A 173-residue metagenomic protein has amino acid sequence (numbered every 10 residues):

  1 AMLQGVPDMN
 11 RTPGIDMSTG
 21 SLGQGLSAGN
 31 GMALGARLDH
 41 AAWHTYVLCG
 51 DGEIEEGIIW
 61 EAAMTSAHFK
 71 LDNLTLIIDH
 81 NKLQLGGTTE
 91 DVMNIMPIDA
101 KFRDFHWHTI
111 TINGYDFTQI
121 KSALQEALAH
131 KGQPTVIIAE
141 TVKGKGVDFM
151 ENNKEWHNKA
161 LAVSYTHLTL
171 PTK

Functional and structural regions predicted by a protein language model:
A1-H68: Cofactor-binding active-site loop characterized by glycine-rich and histidine/acidic residues
D8, I58-W60, G86-E90, V147-N152: Short acidic, glycine/serine/threonine-rich loops at helix termini
H40-W43, E90-A123: Conserved thiamine diphosphate
W43-V47, L74, Q133-T141: Generic beta-sheet signal
G50-E53, H80, T141: Active-site metal-binding loops of divalent metal-dependent hydrolases
I58-N81, V136-I138: A short alpha/beta connector and helix-capping loop motif
H108-N152: Structural signature of the thiamine diphosphate
T166-T172: Conserved small/polar residues in nucleotide/adenosyl-binding loops
